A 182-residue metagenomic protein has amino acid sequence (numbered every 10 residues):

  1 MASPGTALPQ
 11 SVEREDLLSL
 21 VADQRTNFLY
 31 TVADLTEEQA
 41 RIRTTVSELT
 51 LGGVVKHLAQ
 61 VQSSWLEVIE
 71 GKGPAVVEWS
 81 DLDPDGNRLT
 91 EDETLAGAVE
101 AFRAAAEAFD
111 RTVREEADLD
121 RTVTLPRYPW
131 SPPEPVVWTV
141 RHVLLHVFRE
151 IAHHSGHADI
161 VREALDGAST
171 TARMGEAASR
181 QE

Functional and structural regions predicted by a protein language model:
S3-A7, R14-A33, E37-D85, P126-E182: Short, contiguous alpha-helical
V12-L17, L95-V99: Active-site rim elements
G86-R127, W138-A152: Acidic/histidine-rich alpha-helical segments that form the ligand environment of transition-metal centers
